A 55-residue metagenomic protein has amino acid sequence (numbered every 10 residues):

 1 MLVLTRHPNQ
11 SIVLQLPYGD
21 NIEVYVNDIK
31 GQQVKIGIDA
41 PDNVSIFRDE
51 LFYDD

Functional and structural regions predicted by a protein language model:
M1-D55: Compact, glycine-rich, soluble single-domain proteins
